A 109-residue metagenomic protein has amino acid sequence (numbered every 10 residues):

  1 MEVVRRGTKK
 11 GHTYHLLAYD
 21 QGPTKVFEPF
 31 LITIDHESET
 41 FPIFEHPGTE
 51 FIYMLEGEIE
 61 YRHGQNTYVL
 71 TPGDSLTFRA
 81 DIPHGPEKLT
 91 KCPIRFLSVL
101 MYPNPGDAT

Functional and structural regions predicted by a protein language model:
V3-P42, V99-P103: A short glycine-rich, His/Asp/Glu-containing loop-to-beta-strand
H12, T71-P72, A80-G106: Ligand-binding loop in jelly-roll beta-barrel domains
Y14-L16, P29-T33, F51, T67 (+1 more regions): Conserved hydrophobic/aromatic beta-strand scaffold that supports enzyme active sites
L17, G57-I59, G73-D74: Short hydrophobic/aromatic patches on the structural cores and recognition surfaces of FHA
F27-P29, T49, I94: Structural motif
T33-D35, E45-Y61: Short, conserved beta-strand element in jelly-roll/cupin
E39-F41, E60, T67, L76 (+1 more regions): Histidine-centered metal-chelating micro-motifs
T49, E56-E58, Q65, D81-P83 (+1 more regions): A generic structural motif
